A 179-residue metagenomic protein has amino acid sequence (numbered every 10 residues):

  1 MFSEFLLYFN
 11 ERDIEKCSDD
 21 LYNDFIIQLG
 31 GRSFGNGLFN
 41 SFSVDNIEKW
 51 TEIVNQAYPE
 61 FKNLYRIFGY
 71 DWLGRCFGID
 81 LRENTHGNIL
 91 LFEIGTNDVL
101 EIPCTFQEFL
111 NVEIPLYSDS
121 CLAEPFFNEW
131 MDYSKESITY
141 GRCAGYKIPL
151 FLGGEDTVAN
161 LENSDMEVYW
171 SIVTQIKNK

Functional and structural regions predicted by a protein language model:
M1-N84, C143-K179: A surface-exposed partner-binding patch
S43-E52, L90, N111, M131-D132: Charge-rich, low-complexity amphipathic helices in intrinsically disordered tails/linkers adjacent to domains
K49, I53-Q56, L81-E83, I102-Q107 (+2 more regions): Surface-exposed beta-strand edges and their flanking turn/coil or helix-capping segments
N88-L122: Compact, glycine/acidic-enriched structural inserts
E108-L161: An amphipathic alpha-helical core segment
